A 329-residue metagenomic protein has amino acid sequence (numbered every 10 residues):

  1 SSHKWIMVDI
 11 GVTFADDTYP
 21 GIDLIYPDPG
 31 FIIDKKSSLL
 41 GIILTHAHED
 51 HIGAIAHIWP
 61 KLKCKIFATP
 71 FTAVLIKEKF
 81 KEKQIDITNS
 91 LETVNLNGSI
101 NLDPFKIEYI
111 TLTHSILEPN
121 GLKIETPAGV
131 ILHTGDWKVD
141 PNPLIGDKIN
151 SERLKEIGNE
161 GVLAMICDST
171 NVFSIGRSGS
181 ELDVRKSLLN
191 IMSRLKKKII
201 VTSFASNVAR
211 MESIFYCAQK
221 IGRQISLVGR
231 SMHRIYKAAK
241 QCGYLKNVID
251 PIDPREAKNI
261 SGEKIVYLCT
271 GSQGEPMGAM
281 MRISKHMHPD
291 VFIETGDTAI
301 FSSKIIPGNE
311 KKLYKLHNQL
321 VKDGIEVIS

Functional and structural regions predicted by a protein language model:
S1-I43, H48-N259, G278-F292, K311-K315: His/Asp/Glu-rich metal-coordinating catalytic cores of metallo-dependent phosphodiesterases/hydrolases acting on
I10, S203, G229-R230, C269-G271 (+2 more regions): Active-site proximal loops enriched in glycine and acidic residues that flank catalytic Cys/His/Asp and coordinate
P119, G129, K264-I265, D297: Alpha/beta-hydrolase fold active-site loops
I260-S261, I265-D290, T298-K315, Q319-V321: Active-site cores of enzymes that catalyze phosphoryl transfer or operate on phosphate-rich substrates
L320-S329: Generic long, charged, amphipathic alpha-helical segments
